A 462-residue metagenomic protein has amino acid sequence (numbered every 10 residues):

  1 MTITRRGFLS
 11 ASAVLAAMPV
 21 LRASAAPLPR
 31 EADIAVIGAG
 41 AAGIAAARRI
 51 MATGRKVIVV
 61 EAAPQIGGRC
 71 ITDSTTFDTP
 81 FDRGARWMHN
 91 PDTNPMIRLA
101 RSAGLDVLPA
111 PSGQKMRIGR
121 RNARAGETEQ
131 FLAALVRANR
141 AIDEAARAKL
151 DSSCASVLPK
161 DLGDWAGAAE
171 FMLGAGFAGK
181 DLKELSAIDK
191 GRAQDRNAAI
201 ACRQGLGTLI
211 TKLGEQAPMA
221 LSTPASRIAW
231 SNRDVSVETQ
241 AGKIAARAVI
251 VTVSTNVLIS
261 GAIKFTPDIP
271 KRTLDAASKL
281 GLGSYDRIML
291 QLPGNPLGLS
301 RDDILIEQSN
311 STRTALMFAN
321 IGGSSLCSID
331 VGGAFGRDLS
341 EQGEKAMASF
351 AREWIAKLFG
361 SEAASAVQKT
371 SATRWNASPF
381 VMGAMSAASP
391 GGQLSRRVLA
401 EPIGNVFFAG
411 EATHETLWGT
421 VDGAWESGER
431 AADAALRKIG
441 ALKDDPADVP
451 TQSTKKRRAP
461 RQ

Functional and structural regions predicted by a protein language model:
M1-I3: Secretory targeting signals
R5-Q462: FAD-dinucleotide binding site
